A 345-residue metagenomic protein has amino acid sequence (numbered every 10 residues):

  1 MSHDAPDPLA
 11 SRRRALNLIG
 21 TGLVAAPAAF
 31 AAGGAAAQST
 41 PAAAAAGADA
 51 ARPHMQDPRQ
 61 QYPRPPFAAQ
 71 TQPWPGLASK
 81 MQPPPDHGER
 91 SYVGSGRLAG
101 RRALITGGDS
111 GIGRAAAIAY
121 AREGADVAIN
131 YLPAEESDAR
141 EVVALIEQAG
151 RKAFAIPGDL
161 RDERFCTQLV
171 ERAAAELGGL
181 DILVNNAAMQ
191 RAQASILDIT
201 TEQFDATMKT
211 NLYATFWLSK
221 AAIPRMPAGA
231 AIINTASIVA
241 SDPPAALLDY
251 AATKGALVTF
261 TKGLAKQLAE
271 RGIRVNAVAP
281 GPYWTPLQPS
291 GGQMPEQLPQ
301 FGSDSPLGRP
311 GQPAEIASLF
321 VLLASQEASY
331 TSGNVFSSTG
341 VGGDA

Functional and structural regions predicted by a protein language model:
M1-A10: N-terminal secretory signal peptides
G22, M81, R90, Q193 (+4 more regions): Short C-terminal tail/terminal secondary-structure segment of NAD(P)H-dependent dehydrogenase/reductase domains
T167, A188-D205, P224, A246-D249 (+1 more regions): Conserved mid-core segment of classical short-chain dehydrogenase/reductases
E171-A175, A206, T210-A230, V239-A240 (+2 more regions): Amphipathic alpha-helical dimer-interface segment in Rossmann-like NAD(P)H-dependent oxidoreductases
A188-Q190, I233-A256, T261-E270, P282-Y283: Catalytic loop of short-chain dehydrogenase/reductase
L197-F216, I233, L257, L307: Catalytic Tyr-X3-Lys loop
F216-S219, R225, R309-S338, G343-D344: C-terminal substrate-recognition "lid" of short-chain dehydrogenase/reductases
A269, R274, T331-G333: Short, small/polar-rich loop/turn modules that mediate ligand/substrate recognition or access, typified
